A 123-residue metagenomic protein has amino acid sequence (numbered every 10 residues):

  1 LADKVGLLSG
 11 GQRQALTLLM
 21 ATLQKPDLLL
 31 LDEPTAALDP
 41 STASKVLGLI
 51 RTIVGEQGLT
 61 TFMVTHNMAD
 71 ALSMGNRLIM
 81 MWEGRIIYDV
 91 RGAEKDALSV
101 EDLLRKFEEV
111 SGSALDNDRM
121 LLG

Functional and structural regions predicted by a protein language model:
K25: Conserved catalytic motifs of ABC-family nucleotide-binding domains
L29-D32: Catalytic Walker B motif of ABC-type/P-loop ATPase nucleotide-binding domains
T35-A36: Short loop immediately C-terminal to the Walker-B catalytic DE motif in ABC-type ATPase nucleotide-binding domains
P40-T42: Helix N-cap at the start of a conserved alpha-helix in ABC-type nucleotide-binding domains
S44-Q57: Helical segment within the ABC ATPase nucleotide-binding domain
T65-H66: H-loop/switch region of ABC-family ATPase nucleotide-binding domains
R85-S111: Conserved beta-strand-loop-alpha-helix hinge in the C-terminal portion of ABC ATPase nucleotide-binding domains
